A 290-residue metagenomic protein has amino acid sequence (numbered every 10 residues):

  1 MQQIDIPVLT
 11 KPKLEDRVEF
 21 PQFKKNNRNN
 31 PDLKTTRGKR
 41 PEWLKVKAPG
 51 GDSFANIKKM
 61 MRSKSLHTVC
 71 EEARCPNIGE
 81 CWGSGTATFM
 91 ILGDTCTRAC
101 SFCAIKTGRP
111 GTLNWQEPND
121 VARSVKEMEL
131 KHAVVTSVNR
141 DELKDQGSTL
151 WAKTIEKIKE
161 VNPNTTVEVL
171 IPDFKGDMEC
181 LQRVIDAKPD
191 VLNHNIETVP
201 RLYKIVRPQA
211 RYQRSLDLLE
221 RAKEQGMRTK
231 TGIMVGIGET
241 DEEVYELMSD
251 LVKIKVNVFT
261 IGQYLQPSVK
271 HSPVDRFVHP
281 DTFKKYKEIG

Functional and structural regions predicted by a protein language model:
M1-T88, N119, R123, K153-N164 (+2 more regions): Auxiliary Fe-S-binding modules of radical SAM enzymes
G51, D94, P172-K175, G238: Short, surface-exposed acidic/glycine-rich loop or hinge patches that mediate macromolecular interfaces
V69-C81, L92-T107: Local cysteine-cluster metal-coordination motifs and their immediate loop/turn environment, predominantly Fe-S cluster
T86, L92-A99, C103, P118 (+1 more regions): A contiguous, low-structure linker/loop signature
I91-L92, V169: Small/polar loops that bind or transfer phosphate-bearing groups
R98, G176, S268: Flexible, glycine-rich phosphate/dinucleotide-binding loops and adjacent beta-alpha linkers at cofactor/substrate
A104-D120, E127-L218, K230-M234, V258-T260: Core AdoMet radical
